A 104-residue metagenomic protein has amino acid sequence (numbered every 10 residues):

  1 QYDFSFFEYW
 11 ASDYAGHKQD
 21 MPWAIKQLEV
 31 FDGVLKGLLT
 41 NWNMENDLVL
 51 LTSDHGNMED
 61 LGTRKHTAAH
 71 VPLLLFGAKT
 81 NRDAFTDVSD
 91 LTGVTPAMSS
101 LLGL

Functional and structural regions predicted by a protein language model:
Q1-L104: Feature captures the catalytic ectodomains and active-site-proximal regions of enzymes that hydrolyze or transfer
